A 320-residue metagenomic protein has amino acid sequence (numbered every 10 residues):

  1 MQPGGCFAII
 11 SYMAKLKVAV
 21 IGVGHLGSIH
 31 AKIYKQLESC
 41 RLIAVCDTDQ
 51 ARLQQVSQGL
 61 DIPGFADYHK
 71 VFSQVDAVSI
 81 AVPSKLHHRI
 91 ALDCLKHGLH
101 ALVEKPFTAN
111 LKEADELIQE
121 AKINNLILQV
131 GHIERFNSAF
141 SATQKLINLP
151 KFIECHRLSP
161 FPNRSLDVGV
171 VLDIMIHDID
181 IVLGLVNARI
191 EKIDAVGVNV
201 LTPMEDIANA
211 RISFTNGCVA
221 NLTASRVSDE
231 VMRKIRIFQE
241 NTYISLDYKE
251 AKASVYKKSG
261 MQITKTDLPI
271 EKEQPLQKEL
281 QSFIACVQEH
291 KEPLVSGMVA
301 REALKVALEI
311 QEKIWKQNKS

Functional and structural regions predicted by a protein language model:
I10-L60, V182: N-terminal Rossmann-like dinucleotide-binding module
H30, L60-I118: Beta-loop-alpha module in the N-terminal Rossmann-like domain of NAD(P)-dependent dehydrogenases, especially those
T48, L246, P269-Q281, V295: Active-site loop of classical SDR/Rossmann-like NAD(P)-dependent oxidoreductases, centered on the catalytic Tyr-X3-Lys
A77-S79, L126, S282-S320: C-terminal helix-rich "cap/oligomerization" subdomain common to oxidoreductases
T108-S165: A contiguous active-site-proximal alpha/beta segment in oxidoreductase catalytic domains
G131-S138, F161-I190, V299-A300: Mid-domain beta-loop-alpha active-site segment that forms a flexible, acidic cofactor/metal-binding surface
I179-K252, Q277-K291: Contiguous beta-strand/loop segments that form the cofactor/metal-binding neighborhood of enzyme cores
